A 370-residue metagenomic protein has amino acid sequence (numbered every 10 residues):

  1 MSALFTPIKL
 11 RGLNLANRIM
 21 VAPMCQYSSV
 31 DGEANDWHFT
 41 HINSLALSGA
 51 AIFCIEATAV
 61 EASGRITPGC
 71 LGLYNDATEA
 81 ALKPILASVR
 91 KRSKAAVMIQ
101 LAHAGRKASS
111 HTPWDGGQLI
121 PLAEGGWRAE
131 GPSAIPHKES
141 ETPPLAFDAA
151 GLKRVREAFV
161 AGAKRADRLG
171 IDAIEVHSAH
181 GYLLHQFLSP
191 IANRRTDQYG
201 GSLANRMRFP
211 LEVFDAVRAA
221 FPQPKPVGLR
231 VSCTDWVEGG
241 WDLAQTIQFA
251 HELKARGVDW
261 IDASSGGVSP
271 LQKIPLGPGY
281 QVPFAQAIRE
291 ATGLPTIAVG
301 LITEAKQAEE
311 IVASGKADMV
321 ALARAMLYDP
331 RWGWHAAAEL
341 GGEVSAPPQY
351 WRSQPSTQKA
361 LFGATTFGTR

Functional and structural regions predicted by a protein language model:
M1-R370: Flavin-dependent oxidoreductase catalytic cores
